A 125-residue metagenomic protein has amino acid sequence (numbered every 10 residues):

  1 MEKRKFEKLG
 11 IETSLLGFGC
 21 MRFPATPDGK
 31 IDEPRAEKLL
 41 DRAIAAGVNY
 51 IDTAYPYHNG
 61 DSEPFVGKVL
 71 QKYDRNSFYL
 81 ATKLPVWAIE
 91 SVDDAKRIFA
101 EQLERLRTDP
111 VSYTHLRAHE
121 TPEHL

Functional and structural regions predicted by a protein language model:
M1-F78: N-terminal binding-site loop/beta-alpha segment at the start of enzyme catalytic domains that lines or forms
M21, A54-P56, K83-W87, L116: Active-site beta-loop-alpha junctions enriched in small/polar residues
I31-R42, S91-R105: Short, acidic/polar
A46, L106-D109: A structural motif corresponding to the C-terminal end of an alpha-helix and its immediate exit/capping segment
Y50, P110-Y113: Residues at the N-termini of beta-strands
F65-V69, K83, D94-E101: Generic beta-strand or strand-like secondary-structure segments
T114-E123: Conserved small/polar residues in nucleotide/adenosyl-binding loops
